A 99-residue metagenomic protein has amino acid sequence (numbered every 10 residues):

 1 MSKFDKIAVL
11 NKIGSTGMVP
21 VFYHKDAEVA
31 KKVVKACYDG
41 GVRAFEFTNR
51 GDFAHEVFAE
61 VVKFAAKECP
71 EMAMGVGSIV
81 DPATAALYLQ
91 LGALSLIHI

Functional and structural regions predicted by a protein language model:
M1-M74, I79-P82, Q90: Conserved N-terminal beta1-alpha1 strand-loop-helix module at the mouth
A93: Ligand/cofactor pocket segment of small-molecule handling proteins
I97-I99: Conserved small/polar residues in nucleotide/adenosyl-binding loops
